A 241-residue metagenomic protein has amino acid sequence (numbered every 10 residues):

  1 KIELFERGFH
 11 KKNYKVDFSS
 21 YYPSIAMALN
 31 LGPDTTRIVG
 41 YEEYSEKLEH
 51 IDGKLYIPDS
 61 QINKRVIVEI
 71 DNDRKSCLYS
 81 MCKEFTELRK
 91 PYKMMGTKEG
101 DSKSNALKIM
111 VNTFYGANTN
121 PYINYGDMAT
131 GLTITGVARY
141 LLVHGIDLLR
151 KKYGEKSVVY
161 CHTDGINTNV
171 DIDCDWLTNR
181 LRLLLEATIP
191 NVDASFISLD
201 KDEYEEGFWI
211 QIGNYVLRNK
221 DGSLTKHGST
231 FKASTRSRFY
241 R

Functional and structural regions predicted by a protein language model:
K1-R241: Conserved acidic
